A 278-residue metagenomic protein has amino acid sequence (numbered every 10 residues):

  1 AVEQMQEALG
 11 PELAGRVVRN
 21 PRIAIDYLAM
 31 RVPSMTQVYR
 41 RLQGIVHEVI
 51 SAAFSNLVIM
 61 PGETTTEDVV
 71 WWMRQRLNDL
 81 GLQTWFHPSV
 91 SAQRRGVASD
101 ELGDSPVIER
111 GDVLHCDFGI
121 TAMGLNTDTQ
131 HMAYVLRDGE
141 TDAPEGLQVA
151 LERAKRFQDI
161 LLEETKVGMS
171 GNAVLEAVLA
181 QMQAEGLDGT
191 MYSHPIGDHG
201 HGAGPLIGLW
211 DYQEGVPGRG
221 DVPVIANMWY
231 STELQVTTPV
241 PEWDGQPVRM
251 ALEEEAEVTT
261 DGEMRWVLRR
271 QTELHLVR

Functional and structural regions predicted by a protein language model:
A1-R278: Active-site neighborhoods and metal-handling regions in enzymes and metal-associated proteins
